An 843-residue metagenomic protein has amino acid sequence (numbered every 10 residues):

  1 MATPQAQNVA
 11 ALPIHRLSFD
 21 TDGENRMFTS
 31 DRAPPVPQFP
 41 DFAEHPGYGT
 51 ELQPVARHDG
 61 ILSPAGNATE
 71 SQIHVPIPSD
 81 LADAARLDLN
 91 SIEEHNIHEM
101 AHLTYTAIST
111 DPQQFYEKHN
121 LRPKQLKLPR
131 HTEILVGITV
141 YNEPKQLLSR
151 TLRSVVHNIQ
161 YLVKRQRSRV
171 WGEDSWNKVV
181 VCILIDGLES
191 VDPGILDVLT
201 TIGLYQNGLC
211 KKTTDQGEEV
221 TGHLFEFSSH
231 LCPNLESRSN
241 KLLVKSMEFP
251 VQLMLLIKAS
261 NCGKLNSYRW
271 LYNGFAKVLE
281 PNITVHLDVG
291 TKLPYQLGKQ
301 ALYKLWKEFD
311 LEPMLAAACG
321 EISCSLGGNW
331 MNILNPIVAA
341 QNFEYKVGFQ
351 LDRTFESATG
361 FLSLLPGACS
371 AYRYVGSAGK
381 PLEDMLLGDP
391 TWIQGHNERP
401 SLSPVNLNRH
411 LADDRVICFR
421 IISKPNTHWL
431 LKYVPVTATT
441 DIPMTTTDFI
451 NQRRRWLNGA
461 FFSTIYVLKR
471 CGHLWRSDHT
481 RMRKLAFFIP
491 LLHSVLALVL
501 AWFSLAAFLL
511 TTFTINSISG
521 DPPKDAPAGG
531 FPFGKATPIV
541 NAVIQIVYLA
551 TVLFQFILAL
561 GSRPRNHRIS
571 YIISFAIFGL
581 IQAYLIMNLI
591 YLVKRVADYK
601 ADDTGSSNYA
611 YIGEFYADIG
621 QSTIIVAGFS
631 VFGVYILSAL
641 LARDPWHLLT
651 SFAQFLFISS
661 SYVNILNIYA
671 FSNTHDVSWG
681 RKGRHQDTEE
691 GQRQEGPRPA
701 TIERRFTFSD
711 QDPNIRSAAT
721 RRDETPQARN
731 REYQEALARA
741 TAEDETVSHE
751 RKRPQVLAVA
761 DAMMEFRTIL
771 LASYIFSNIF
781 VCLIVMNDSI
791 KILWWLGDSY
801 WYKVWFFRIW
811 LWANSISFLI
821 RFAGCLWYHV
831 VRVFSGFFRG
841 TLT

Functional and structural regions predicted by a protein language model:
A2-F531, N664, S678-R681, E689 (+1 more regions): Non-transmembrane catalytic domains and loops of membrane-associated enzymes and transporters that build or traffic
S30, K469-I489, T514-T843: Juxtamembrane C-terminal module of membrane proteins
